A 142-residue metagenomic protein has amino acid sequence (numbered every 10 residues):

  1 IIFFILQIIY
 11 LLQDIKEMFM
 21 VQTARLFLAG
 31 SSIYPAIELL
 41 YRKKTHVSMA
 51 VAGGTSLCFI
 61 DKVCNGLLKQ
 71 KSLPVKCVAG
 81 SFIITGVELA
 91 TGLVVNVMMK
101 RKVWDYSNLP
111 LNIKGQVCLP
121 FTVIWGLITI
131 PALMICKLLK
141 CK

Functional and structural regions predicted by a protein language model:
I1-I5: Hydrophobic alpha-helical membrane-insertion segments
L6-K142: Aromatic-rich, lipid-facing transmembrane alpha helices and their immediate juxtamembrane interface loops in integral
